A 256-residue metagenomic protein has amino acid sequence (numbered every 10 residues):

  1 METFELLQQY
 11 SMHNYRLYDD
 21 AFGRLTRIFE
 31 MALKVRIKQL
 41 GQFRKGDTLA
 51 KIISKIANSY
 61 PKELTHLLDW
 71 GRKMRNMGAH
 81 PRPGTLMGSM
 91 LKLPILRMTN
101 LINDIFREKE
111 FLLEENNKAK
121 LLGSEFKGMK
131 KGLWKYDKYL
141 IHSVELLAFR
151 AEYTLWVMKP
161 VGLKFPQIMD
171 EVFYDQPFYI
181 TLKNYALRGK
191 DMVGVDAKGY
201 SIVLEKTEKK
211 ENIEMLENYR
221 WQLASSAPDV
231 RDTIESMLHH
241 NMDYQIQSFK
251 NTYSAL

Functional and structural regions predicted by a protein language model:
M1-A57, E63-W70, K120-M129, L155 (+2 more regions): Amphipathic alpha-helical interface elements
P61-S124: Charge-enriched, short contiguous segments at helix-coil
K92-D104, H142-V144, E171-I180: A short, terminal or domain-edge coil/loop segment
E108-E115, W134-D137, S248: A C-terminal-region feature
K120-A148: Surface beta-strand/loop "capping" patches
L140-F165: C-terminal amphipathic alpha-helical segment
